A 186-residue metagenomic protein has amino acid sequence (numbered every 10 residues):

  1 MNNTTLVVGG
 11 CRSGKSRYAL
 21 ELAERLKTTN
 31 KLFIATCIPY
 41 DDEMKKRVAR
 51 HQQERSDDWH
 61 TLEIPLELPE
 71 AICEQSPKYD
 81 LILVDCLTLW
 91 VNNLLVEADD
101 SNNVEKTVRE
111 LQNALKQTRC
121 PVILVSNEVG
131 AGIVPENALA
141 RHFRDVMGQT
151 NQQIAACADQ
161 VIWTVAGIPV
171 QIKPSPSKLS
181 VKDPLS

Functional and structural regions predicted by a protein language model:
M1, A49-Q52, V84-L95, G130: Short, basic/glycine-rich phosphate-binding loops at helix/coil junctions that contact nucleotide phosphates
N2-S76: Conserved P-loop
L6, L81-L83, I123-V125: Structural motif
R12, I38, T88, V129-G130: Short, glycine/serine-rich, charged loops/turns that create anion-binding and catalytic segments at active sites
A19, H51, L83, N127 (+1 more regions): Residue-level signal for inorganic ion chemistry
K31, I82, Q160-W163: Short, well-ordered beta-strand core segments
D57-K106: Helix-adjacent hinge/juxtasegments
L66, V91-S186: Replace "adjacent to P-loop NTPase cores in ATP/GTP-dependent enzymes" with "adjacent to NTP-binding cores
